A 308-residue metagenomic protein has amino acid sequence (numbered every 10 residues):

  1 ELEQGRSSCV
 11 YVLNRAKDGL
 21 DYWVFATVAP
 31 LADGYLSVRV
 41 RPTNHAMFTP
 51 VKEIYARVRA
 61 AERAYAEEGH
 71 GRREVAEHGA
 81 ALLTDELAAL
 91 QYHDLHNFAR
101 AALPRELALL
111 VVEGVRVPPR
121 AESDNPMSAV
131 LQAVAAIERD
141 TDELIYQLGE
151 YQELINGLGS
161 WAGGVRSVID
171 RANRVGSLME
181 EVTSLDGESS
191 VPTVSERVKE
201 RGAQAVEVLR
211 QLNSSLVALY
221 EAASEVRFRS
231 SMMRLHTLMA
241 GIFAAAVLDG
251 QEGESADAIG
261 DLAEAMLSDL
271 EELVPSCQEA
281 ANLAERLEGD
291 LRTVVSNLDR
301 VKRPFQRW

Functional and structural regions predicted by a protein language model:
E1-V58, I137, L144, L148-Y151 (+6 more regions): Sensory/regulatory domains in signal-transduction proteins
A32-V117: Sensory coupling linkers of modular signal transduction proteins
A81-S189, T193-E196, E200-A203: Charged heptad-repeat coiled-coil "rod" segments that mediate homo-/hetero-oligomerization in large eukaryotic
N97-R100, M127, T141, S189 (+5 more regions): Low-complexity, compositionally biased segments
L158, V165-V168, A172-V175, M179-V182 (+9 more regions): Hydrophobic stripe of amphipathic alpha-helices that form coiled-coil interfaces
E254-W308: Long, low-complexity regulatory tails in eukaryotic proteins
